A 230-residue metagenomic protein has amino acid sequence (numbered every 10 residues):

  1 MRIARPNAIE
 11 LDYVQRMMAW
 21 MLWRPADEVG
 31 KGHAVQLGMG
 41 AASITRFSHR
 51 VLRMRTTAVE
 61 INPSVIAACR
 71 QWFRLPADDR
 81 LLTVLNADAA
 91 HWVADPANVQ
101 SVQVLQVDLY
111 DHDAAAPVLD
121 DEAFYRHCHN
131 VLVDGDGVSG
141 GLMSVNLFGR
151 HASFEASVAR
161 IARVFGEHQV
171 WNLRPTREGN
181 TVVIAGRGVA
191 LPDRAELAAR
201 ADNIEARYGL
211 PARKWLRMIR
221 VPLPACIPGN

Functional and structural regions predicted by a protein language model:
M1-P6, D12, W23, A159 (+1 more regions): SAM/dcSAM-binding transferase cores
I3-N130, D134-G135, G140, H151-A152: The AdoMet/dcAdoMet-binding core of the Class I SAM-like
A19, A67, Q71, H91 (+7 more regions): Charged/polar, solvent-exposed surface patches and flexible loops
R53-R55, D79-L81, G140, E167 (+1 more regions): A generic structural signal for alpha->beta connector loops
A116-V118, E122-R194: C-terminal substrate-binding/active-site "lid" region of AdoMet-derived donor-dependent transferases
